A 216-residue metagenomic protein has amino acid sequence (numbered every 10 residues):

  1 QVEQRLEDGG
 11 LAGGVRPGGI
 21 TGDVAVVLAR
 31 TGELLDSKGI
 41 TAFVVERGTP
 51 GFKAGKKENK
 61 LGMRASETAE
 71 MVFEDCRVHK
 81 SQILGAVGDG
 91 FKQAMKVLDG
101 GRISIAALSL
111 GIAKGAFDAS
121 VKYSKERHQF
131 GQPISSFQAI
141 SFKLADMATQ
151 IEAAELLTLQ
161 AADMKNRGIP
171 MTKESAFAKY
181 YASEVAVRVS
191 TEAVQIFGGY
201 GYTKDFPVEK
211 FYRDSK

Functional and structural regions predicted by a protein language model:
Q1-A12, E70-V72, C76, D89-F91 (+1 more regions): Alpha-helical interface subdomain recognition
E7, T31, S66-T68: Intrinsic disorder/low-complexity segments
G10-A54: A short core secondary-structure module
R16, L61, V78-S81, I103-I105: Conserved, well-structured ligand/cofactor-binding cores
G19, Q82-V87: Cytochrome P450 core scaffold surrounding the K-helix E-X-X-R motif and the conserved "meander" helix-loop region
I20-G22, K38, S66-T68, P207 (+1 more regions): Short, solvent-exposed loop/turn segments at the edges of secondary structure
G48-R77: Flexible, small-/acidic-enriched active-site or ligand-binding loops
K80-I83, G201: Proline-centered turn/helix-capping motifs that create local helix->coil transitions or kinks
